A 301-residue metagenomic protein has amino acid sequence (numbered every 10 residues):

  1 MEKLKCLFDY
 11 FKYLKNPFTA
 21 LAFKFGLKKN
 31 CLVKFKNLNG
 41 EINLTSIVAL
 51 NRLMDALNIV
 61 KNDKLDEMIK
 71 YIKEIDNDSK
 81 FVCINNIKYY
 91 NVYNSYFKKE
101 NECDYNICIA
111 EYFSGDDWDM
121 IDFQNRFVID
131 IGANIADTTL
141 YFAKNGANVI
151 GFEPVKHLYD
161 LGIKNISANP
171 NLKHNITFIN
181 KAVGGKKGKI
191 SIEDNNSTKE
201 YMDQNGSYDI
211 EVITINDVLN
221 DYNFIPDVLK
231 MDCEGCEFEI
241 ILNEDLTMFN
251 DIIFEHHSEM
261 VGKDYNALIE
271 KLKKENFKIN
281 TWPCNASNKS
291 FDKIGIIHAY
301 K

Functional and structural regions predicted by a protein language model:
M1-K301: Phosphate/nucleotide-binding beta-alpha loop and adjacent structural elements of enzyme active sites
